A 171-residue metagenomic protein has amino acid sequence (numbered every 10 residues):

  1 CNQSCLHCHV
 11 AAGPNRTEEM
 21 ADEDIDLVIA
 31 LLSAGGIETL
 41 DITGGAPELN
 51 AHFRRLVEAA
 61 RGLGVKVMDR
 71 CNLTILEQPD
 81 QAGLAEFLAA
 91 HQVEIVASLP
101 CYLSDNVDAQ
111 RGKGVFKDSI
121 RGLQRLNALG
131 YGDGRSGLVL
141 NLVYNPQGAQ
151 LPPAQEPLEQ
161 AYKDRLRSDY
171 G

Functional and structural regions predicted by a protein language model:
C1, A12, G44-A46, C71-I75 (+1 more regions): Short glycine-rich, polar/acidic loop-and-turn segments at beta strand-coil junctions
C1-S4, S119: Twin-arginine (Tat) signal peptide motif
N2, D24-I25, Q92, P100: Short secondary-structure boundary micro-motifs
Q3-G44, E48-K66: Conserved alpha-helical substructure of the radical SAM core
N50-Y170: Conserved AdoMet/S-adenosylmethionine-binding subsite of the radical SAM
